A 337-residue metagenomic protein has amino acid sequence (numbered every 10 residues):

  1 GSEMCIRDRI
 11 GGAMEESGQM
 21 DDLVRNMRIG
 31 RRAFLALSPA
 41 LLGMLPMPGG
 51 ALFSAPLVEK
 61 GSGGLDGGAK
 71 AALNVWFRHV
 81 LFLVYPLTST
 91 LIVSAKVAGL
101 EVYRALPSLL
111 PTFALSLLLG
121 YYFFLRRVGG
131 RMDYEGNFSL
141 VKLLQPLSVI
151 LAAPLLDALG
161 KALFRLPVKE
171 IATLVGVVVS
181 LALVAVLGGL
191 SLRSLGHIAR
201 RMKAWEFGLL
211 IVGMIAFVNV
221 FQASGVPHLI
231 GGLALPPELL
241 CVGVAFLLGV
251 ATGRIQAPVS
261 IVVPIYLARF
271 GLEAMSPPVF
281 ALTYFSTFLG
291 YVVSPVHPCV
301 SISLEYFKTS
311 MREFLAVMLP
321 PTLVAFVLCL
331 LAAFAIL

Functional and structural regions predicted by a protein language model:
G1-C5: Short, small-residue-biased leader/transition segments that mark boundaries at the very start of proteins
R7, M27-L57, L235-E273, F280-F288: Hydrophobic alpha-helical transmembrane segments of multi-pass integral membrane proteins, predominantly secondary
E16-Q19, I29-R32, E59-A72, A95-Y103 (+2 more regions): Juxtamembrane helix-boundary/capping and inter-helix hinge elements in multi-pass membrane proteins
D22-I29, P56-G63, V75, H197-R200 (+5 more regions): Short amphipathic alpha-helical coupling elements at transmembrane boundaries
R32-A40, L140-L151, K203-F217, V262-A274 (+1 more regions): Small-residue-rich segments of transmembrane alpha-helices in multi-pass membrane proteins, especially helix faces
T90, A105-L118, L247-I261, A268-L337: C-terminal transmembrane helix pair
P107-I198, Y306-T309, A316, P320: Long, contiguous bundles of hydrophobic transmembrane helices that form the permeation core of multi-pass
L151-V259: Transmembrane helical segments that form the transport core of multi-pass membrane transport proteins
